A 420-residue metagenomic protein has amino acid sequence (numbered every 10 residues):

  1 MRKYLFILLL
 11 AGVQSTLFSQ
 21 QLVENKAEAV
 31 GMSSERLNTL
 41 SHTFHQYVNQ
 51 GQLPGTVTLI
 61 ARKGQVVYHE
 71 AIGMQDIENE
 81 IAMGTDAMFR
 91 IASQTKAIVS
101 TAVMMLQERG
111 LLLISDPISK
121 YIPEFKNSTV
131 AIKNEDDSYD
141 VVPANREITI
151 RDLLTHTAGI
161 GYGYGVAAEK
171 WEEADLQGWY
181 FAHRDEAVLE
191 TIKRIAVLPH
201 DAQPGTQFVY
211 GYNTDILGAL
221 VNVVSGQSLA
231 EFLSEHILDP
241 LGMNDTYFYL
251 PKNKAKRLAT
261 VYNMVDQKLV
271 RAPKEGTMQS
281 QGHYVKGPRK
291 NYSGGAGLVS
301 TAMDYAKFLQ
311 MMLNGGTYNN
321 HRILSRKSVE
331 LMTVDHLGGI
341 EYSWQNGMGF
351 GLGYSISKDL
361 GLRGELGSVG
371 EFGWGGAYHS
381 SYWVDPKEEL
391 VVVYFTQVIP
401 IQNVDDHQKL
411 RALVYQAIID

Functional and structural regions predicted by a protein language model:
M1-L22: Bacterial Sec-dependent N-terminal signal peptides
N25-I91, L111, S128-N134, Y139 (+3 more regions): Short, conserved catalytic-motif segment at the N-terminal edge
S33, K96, T301: Short, conserved phosphate/pyrophosphate- and ester-handling motifs at nucleotide-, phospho-/glycolipid
N38-H45, G64, F89-I122, T214-N222 (+2 more regions): Active-site SXXK
P54-T56, V67, Y378-S381, L390: Short loop/turn microsegments at loop-to-beta-strand junctions
G73-Q75, G276, V398: A generic structural motif
T129-V369: Short, surface-exposed loop or secondary-structure junction motifs that flank catalytic or metal-binding residues
Y382, E389-V398: Short, well-ordered beta-strand elements
